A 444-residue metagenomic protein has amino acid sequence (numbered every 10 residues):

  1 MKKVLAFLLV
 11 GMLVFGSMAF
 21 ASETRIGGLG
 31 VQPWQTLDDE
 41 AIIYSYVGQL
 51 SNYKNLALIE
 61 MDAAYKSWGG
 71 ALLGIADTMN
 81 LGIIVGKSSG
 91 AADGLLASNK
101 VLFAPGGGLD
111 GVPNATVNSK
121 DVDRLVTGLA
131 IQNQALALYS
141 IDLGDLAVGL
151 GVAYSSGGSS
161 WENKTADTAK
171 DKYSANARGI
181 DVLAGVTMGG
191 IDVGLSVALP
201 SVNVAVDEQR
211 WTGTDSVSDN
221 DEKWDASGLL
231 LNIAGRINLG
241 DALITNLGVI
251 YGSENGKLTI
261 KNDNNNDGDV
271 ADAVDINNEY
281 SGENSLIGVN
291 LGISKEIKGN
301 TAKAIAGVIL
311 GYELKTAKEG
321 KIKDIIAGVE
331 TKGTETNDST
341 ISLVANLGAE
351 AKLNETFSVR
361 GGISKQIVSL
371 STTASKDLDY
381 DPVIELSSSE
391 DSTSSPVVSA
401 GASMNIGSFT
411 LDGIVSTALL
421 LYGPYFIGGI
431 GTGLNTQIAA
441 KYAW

Functional and structural regions predicted by a protein language model:
F15-N99: N-terminal, post-signal peptide beta-strand-biased segments of exported outer-membrane/organellar beta-barrel and other
A19-S22, A402-F409, V415, G431-W444: Outer-membrane beta-barrel "beta-signal"
Y46, G70-I75, A137-I141, I180-M188 (+9 more regions): Residues on the lipid-exposed face of transmembrane beta-strands in outer-membrane beta-barrel proteins
M61-Y65, V85-S89, V152-G158, M188-G190 (+10 more regions): Transmembrane beta-strands of outer-membrane beta-barrel pores
A64-W68, L129-A135, S174-I180, E222-L231 (+4 more regions): Residues that define the transmembrane beta-barrel architecture of outer-membrane proteins
A76-M79, L143-L146, T187-I191, N238-A242 (+4 more regions): Outer-membrane beta-barrel channels and translocator barrels
A92-L129, S160-S174, A205-W224, K257-G282 (+3 more regions): Flexible, solvent-exposed loop segments that connect beta-strands
N232-K261, I276-T372, D377: Detector for outer-membrane/organellar transmembrane beta-barrel domains, recognizing the amphipathic beta-strand
